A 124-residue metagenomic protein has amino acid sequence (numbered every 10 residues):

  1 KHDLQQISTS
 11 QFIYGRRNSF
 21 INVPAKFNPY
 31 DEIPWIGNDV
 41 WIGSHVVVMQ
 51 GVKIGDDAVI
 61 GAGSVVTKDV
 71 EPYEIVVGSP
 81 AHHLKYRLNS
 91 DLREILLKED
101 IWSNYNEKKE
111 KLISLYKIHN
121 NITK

Functional and structural regions predicted by a protein language model:
K1-Q50, R87: Flexible, glycine/small-residue-enriched loop-and-beta-strand segment within the central core of proteins
E32, G37-N38, G43-S44, M49-Q50 (+5 more regions): Left-handed beta-helix
P80-H83: Conserved switch/coupling elements of ABC/ABC-like ATPase nucleotide-binding domains
S103-N104: A charged, well-structured terminal subsegment
E107-K124: ABC ATPase nucleotide-binding domains
